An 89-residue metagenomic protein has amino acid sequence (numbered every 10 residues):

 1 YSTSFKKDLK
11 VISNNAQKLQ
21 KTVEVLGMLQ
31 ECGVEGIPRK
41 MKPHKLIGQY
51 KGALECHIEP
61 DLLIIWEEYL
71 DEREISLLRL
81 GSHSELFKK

Functional and structural regions predicted by a protein language model:
Y1-P60, Y69-I75, H83-K89: Basic, Lys/Arg-enriched alpha-helical interface segments
I65-W66: Acidic, metal-associated active-site segment
